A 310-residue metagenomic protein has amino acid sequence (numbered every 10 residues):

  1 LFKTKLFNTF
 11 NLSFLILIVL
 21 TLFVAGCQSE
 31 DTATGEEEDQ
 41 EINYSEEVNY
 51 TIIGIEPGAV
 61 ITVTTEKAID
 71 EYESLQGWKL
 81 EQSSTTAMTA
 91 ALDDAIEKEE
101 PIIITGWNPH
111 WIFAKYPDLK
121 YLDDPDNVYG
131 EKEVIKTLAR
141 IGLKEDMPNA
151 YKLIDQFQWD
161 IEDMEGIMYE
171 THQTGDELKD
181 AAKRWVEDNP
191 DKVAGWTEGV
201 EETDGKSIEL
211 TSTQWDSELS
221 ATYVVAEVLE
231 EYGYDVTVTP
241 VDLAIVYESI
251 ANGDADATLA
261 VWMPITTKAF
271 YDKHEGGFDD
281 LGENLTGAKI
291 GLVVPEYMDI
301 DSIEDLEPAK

Functional and structural regions predicted by a protein language model:
L22-G26: C-terminal motif of bacterial Sec signal peptides marking the signal peptidase cleavage site
Q28-D31: Bacterial signal peptide processing site
G35-I53, R140, Q158-I161, G276-K310: A conserved helix-loop-strand patch within extracytoplasmic ligand-binding domains of the periplasmic binding
E41-I42, E46-G54, I154, D204-S217 (+1 more regions): Short, well-ordered beta-strand elements
L80-A91, W215-D216, T237-S249: Short helix-initiation/N-cap motifs at beta->coil->alpha
D94-K120, L259-K273: A ligand-binding cleft/hinge motif common to bilobed small-molecule-binding domains
E133-M147, L153, Y169-E170, K289-D299: A bilobed periplasmic-binding-protein/Venus flytrap-type ligand-binding module shared by bacterial periplasmic
S220-S302: Short, glycine-/small- and polar/acidic-enriched structural segments that line small-molecule recognition paths
